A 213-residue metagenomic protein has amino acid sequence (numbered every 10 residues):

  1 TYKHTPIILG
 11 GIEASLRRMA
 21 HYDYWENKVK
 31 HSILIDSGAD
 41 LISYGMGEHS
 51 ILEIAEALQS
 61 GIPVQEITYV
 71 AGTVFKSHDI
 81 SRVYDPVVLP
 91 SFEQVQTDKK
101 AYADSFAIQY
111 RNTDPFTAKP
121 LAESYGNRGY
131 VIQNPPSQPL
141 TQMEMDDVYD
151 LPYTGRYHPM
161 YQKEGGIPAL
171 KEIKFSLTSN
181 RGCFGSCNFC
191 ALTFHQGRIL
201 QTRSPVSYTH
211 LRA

Functional and structural regions predicted by a protein language model:
T1-G126, Q133-N134: Glycine-rich beta-alpha loop elements in corrinoid/cobalamin-binding modules across cobalamin-dependent enzymes
A14, E48-H49, Y153-G155, G182-G185 (+1 more regions): Short, glycine-/Ser/Thr-/acidic-enriched flexible segments
E26-H31, I35, S43-Y44, P135 (+5 more regions): Catalytic cores of nucleotide-enabled group-transfer and carboxylate-activating enzymes in metabolic and assembly-line
P139-E144, V148-P152, I167-L170: Glycine-rich, aromatic-lined ligand/substrate-binding cores of catalytic and carbohydrate-binding domains
E164-A191: N-terminal pre-triad scaffold of radical SAM enzymes
C190-R203: Iron-sulfur (Fe-S) cluster-binding segments and ferredoxin-like electron-carrier domains, especially [2Fe-2S]
T209-A213: Conserved small/polar residues in nucleotide/adenosyl-binding loops
